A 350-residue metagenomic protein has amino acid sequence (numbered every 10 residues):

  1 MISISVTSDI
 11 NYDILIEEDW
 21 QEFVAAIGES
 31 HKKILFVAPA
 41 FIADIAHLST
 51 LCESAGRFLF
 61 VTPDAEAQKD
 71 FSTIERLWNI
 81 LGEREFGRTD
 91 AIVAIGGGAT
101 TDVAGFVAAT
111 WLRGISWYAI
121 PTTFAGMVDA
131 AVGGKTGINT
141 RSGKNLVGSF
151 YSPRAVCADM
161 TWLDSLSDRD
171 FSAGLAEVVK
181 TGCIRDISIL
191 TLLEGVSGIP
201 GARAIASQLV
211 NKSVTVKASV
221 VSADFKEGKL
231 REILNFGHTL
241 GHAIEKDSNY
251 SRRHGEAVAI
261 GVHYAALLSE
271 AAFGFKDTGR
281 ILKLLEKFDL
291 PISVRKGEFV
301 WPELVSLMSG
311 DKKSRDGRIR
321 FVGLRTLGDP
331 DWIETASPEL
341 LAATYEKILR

Functional and structural regions predicted by a protein language model:
M1-A91: ATP/NTP phosphate-donor binding region
L35, F58-F60, V93, Y118-I120 (+1 more regions): Hydrophobic/aromatic beta-strand patches that form the interior of the parallel beta-sheet core in alpha/beta enzyme
E83-F86, S152-A155, T161-D168, A176-S188 (+8 more regions): Generic secondary-structure signature for well-ordered alpha-helical cores
A99-F106, M127-V128, A243: Short glycine/serine/threonine-rich phosphate/pyrophosphate-binding segments that cradle anionic phosphate groups
F106-G198: A glycine/threonine-rich phosphate-anchoring loop and its flanking beta-alpha core in nucleotide/phosphate-binding
A176-V178, F275-R350: C-terminal charged capping/lid subdomain of soluble metabolic enzymes
L192, V196-P302: Active-site segments that bind and position negatively charged phosphate/pyrophosphate groups
